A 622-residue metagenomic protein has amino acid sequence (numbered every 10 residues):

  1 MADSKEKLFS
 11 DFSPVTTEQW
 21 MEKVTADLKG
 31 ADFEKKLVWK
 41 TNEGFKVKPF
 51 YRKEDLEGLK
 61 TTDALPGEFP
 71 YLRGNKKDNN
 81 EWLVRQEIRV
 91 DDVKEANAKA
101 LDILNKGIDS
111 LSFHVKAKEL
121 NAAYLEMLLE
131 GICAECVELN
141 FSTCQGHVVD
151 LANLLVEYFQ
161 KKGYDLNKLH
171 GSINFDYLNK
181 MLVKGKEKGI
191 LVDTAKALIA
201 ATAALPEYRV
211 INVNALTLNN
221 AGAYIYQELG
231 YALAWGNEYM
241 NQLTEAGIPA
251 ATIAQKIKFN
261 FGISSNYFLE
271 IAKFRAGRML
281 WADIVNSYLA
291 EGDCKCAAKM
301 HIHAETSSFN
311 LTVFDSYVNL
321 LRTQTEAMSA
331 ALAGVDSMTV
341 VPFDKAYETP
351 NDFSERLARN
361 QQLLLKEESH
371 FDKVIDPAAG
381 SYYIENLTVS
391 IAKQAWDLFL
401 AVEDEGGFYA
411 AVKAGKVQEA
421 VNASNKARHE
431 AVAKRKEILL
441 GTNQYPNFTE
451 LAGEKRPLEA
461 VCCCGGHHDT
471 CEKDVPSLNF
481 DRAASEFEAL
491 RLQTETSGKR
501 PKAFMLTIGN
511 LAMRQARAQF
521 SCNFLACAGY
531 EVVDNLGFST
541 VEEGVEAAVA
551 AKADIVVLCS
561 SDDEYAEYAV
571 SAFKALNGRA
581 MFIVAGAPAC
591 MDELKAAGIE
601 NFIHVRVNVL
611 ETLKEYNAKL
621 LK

Functional and structural regions predicted by a protein language model:
A2-E18, V38-W39, F45-Y71, D336 (+1 more regions): Intrinsic disorder at enzyme termini
A2-N266, E291, K295-H303, A331 (+11 more regions): Catalytic alpha/beta active-site cores
V38-K46, I173-L178, N214-N220, I253-S264 (+4 more regions): A glycine-rich phosphate-binding loop feature that marks nucleotide/adenosyl-phosphate handling sites
A203-Q242, L321-F399: Mobile "lid/hinge" segments at catalytic clefts and subdomain interfaces of large enzymes
A223-L229, S264-A276, S307-L320, E348-A358 (+4 more regions): Short glycine/threonine-rich loop-to-helix capping motif typified by GTGT followed within a few residues by an Asp-Pro
L233-G236, N260-P350, S354-A358: Glycine-rich anion/phosphate-binding loop at the beta-strand->alpha-helix junction
A276, A282-L289, T325-L332, D336-V340 (+9 more regions): Hydrophobic alpha-helix feature that most strongly marks membrane-spanning transmembrane helices and their immediate
A489-G529: C-terminal accessory/binding modules appended to enzymatic or scaffolding proteins
